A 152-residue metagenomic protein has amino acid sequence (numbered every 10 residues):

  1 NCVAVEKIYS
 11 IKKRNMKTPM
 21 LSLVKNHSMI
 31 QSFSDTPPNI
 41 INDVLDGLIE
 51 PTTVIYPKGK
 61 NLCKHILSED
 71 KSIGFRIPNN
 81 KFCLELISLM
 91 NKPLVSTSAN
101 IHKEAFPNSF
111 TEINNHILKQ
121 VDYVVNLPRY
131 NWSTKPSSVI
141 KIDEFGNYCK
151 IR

Functional and structural regions predicted by a protein language model:
N1-R152: Active-site-adjacent structural elements in enzyme catalytic cores
